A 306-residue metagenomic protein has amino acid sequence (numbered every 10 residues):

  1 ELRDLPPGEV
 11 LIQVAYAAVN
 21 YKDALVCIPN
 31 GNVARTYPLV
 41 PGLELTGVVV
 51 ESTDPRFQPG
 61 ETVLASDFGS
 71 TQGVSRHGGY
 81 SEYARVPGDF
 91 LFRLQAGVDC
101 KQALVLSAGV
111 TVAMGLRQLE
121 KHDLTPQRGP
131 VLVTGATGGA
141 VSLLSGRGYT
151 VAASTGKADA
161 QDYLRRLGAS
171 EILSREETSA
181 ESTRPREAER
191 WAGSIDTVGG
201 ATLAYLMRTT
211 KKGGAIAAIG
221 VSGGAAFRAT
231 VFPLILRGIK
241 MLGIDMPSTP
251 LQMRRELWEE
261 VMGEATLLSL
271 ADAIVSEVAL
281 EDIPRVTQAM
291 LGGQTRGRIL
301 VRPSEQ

Functional and structural regions predicted by a protein language model:
L2-V19, N30-G69: Glycine-rich beta-strand-centered segment in the early N-terminal region that forms part of a ligand/cofactor-binding
L64, A192-I195, A217: N-terminal Rossmann-like NAD(P) cofactor-binding module of classical short-chain dehydrogenase/reductase
S66-L132: NAD(P)H dinucleotide-binding glycine-rich loop of Rossmann-like/cofactor-binding domains, especially the beta1-alpha1
S81, A169, R190-A192, L234: Local beta-strand N-terminus motif with an aromatic residue
A103-R175: Mid-domain Rossmann-like dinucleotide-binding core that forms the NAD(H)/NADP(H) cofactor-binding site
T178-E189: Short amphipathic alpha-helix with an adjacent loop that forms part of the alpha/beta core around
A201-L267, R302-Q306: Glycine-rich phosphate-binding loop and adjacent beta-alpha segment of Rossmann(oid) nucleotide-cofactor-binding
Q252-Q306: C-terminal hydrophobic helical "lid"/dimerization subdomain of Rossmann-like NAD(P)H-dependent oxidoreductases
